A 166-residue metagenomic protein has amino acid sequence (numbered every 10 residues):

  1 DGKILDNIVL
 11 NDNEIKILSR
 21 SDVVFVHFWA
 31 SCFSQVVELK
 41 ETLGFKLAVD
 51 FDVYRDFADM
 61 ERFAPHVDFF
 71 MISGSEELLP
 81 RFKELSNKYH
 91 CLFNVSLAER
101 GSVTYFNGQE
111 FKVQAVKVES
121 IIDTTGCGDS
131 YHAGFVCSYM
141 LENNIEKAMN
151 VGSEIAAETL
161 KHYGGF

Functional and structural regions predicted by a protein language model:
D1-K112, N143: Ribokinase/PfkB-type carbohydrate-kinase core domain
K83-F166: Conserved phosphate-binding/catalytic region of the ribokinase-like
